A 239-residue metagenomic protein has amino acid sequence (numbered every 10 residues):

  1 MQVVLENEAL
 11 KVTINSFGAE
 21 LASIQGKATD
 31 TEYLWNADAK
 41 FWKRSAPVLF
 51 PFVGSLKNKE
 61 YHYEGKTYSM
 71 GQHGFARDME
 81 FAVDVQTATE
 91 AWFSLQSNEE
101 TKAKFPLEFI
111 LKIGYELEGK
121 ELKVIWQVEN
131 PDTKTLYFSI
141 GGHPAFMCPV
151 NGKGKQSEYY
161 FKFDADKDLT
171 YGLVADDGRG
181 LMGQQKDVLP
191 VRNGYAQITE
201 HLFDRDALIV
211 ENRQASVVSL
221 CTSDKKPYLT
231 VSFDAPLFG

Functional and structural regions predicted by a protein language model:
M1-E60, T67-M70, A215-D234: Beta-strand-rich N-terminal accessory domains
V3, A91-F93, L111-I113, V124 (+3 more regions): Hydrophobic residues positioned within well-ordered beta-strands of beta-sheet architectures
A9-K11, A88-W92, I110-K112, E121-K123 (+2 more regions): Intrinsic-disorder/low-complexity, polar/charged segments enriched in Ser/Thr/Lys/Arg/Asp/Glu/Gln
I14, G65, V124-V128: Buried hydrophobic-core signal for structured, non-transmembrane domains
K40-A46, E64-T67, S94-E99, T199-L202: Short Pro/Gly-enriched beta-strand edge/turn motifs at strand-loop
K66-G119: Extended, loop-rich substrate-binding clefts of extracytoplasmic carbohydrate-active enzymes
S97-P144, P149-V150: Acidic, contiguous internal or C-terminal segments within carbohydrate-active enzymes that form a structured patch used
A145-C148, G152-P236: Active-site/ligand-binding surface loops and adjacent short beta/alpha elements that line catalytic pockets across
